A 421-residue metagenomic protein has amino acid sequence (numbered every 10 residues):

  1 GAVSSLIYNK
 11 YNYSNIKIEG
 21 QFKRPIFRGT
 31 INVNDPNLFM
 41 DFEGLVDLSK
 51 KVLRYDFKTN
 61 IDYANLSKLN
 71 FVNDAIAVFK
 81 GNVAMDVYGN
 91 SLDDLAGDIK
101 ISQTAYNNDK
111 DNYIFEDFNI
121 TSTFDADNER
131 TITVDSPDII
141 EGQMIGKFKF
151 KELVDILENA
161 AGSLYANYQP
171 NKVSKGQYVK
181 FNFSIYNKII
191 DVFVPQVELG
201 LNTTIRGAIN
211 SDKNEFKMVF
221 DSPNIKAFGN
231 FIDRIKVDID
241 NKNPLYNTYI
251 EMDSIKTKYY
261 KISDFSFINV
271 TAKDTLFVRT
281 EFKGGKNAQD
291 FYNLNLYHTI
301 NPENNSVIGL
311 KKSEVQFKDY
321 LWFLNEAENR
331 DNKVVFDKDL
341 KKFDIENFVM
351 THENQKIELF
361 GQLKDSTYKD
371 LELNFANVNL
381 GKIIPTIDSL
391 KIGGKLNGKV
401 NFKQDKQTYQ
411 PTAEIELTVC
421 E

Functional and structural regions predicted by a protein language model:
G1-N82, Y88-E421: Interface amphipathic segments
